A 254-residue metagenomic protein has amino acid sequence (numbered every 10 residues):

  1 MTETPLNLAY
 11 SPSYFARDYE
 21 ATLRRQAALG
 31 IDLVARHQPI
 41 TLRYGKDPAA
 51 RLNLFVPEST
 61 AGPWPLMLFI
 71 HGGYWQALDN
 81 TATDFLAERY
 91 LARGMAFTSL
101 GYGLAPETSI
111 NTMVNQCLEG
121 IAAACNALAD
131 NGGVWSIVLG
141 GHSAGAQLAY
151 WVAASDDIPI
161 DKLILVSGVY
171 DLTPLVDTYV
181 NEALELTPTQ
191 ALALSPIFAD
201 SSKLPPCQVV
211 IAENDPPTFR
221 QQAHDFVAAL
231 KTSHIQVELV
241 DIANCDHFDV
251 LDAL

Functional and structural regions predicted by a protein language model:
T4-A61: N-terminal cap/lid segment of alpha/beta-hydrolase-fold proteins
E58-Y90: Short, surface-exposed "cap/lid" segments of acyl-processing enzymes
I70, V166, I242-C245: Alpha/beta-hydrolase
I70-Y74, S143, G168, A212: Glycine-rich His-Gly loop
L78-A87, T98-S136: Catalytic nucleophile-loop/oxyanion-hole region of alpha/beta-hydrolase and closely related hydrolase-like folds
E119-A183: Primarily recognizes the serine-hydrolase "nucleophile elbow" in alpha/beta-hydrolase and SGNH/GDSL folds
K162, G168, L175, P188-A228: The feature captures the conserved acid-bearing segment of alpha/beta-hydrolase catalytic domains
R220, H224-V227, K231-L254: C-terminal catalytic histidine-bearing segment of alpha/beta-hydrolase fold enzymes
